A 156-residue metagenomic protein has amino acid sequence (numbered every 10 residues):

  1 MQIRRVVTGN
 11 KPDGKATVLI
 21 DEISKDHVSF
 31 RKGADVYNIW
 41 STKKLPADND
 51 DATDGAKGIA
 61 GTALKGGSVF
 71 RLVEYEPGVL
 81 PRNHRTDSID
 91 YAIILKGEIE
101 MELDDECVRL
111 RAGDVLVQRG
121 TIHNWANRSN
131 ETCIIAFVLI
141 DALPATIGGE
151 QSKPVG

Functional and structural regions predicted by a protein language model:
M1-D48: N-terminal leader/capping segments at the start of a protein or of a new domain
I23-K25, N49-G58, S68-T86, R119-I122 (+1 more regions): Conserved short histidine dyad/triad with adjacent acidic residue
K25-S29, L80, R109, L143-T146: A short local loop/turn or secondary-structure capping micro-motif enriched for an aromatic residue
R31, R85-T86, R128-N130: Short glycine/proline-enriched turns and hinge-like loops at secondary-structure junctions
D54-A56, S68, E100, C107-A112 (+1 more regions): Ligand-binding loop in jelly-roll beta-barrel domains
L80-A112, G148-E150: A short beta-strand-loop-beta hairpin characteristic of the jelly-roll/cupin
P144, G148-G156: Accessory, usually C-terminal, subdomains that scaffold auxiliary metal cofactors
